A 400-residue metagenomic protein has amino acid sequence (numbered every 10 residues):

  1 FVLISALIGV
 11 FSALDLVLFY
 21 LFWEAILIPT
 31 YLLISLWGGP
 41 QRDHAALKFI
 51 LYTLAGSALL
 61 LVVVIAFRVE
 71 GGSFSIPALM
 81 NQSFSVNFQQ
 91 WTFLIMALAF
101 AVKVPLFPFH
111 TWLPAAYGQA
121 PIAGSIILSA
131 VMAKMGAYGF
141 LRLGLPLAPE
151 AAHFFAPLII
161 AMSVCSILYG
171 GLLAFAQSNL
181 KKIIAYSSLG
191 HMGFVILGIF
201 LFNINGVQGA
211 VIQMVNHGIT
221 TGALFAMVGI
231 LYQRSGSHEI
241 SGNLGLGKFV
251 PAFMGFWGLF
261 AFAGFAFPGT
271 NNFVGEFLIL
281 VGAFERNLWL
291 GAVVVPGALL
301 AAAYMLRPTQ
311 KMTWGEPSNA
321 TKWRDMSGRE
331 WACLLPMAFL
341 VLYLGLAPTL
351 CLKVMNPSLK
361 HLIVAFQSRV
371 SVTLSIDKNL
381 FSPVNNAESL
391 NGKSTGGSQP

Functional and structural regions predicted by a protein language model:
I4-F19, I28-Q310: Hydrophobic transmembrane alpha-helices and their helix-loop junctions in integral membrane proteins
E24: Short phosphate-coordinating micro-motif centered on Lys-Gly-acidic
V250-A252, M305-P400: Cytoplasmic/organellar membrane-interface segments at the starts of transmembrane helices in multi-pass inner-membrane
